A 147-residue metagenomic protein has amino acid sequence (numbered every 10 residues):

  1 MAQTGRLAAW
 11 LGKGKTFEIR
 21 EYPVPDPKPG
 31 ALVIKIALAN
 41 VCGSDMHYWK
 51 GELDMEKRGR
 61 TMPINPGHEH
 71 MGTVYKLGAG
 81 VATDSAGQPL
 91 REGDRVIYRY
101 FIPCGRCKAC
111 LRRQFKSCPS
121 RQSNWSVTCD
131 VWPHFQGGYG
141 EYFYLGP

Functional and structural regions predicted by a protein language model:
A2-A8: Short structural boundary motif marking the start of a folded domain
A9-T16: Extracellular beta-rich ligand/substrate-recognition surface
E21-P23, Y144: Generic structural detector for well-ordered beta-strands
P25-A39, L53-L111: Glycine-rich beta-strand-centered segment in the early N-terminal region that forms part of a ligand/cofactor-binding
A37-L38, W49, G146: A secondary-structure boundary/capping signal
S44-K50: Cytochrome P450 core scaffold surrounding the K-helix E-X-X-R motif and the conserved "meander" helix-loop region
H68, D84-S85, C104-P147: NAD(P)H dinucleotide-binding glycine-rich loop of Rossmann-like/cofactor-binding domains, especially the beta1-alpha1
